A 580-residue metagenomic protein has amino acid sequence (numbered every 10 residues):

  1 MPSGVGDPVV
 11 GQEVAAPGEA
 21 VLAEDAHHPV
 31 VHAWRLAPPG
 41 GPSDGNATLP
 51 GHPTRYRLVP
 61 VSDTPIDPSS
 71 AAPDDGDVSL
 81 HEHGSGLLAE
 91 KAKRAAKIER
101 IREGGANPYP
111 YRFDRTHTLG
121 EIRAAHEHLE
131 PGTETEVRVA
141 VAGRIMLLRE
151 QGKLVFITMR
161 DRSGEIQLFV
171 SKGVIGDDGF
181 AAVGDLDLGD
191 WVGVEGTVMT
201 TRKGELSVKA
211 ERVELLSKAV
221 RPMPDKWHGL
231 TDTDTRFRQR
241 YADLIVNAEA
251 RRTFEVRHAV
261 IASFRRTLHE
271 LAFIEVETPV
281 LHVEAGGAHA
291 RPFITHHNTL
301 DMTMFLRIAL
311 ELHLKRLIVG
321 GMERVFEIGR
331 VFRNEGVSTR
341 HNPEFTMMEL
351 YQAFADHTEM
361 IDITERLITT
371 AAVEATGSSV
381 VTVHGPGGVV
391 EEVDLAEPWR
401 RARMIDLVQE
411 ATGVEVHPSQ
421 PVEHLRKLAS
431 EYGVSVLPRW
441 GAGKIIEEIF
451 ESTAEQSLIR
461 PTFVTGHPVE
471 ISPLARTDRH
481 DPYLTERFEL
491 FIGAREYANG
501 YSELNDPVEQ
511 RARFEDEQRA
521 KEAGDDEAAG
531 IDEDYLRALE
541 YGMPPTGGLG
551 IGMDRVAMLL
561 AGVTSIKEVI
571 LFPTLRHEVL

Functional and structural regions predicted by a protein language model:
S3, S43, S69-S70: Serine residues within intrinsically disordered or low-complexity segments
S3-P8, Q12-E13, E24, H28 (+1 more regions): Residues flanking N-terminal targeting/processing segments that define the start of mature chains
G6, V10, A20, P38-G41: Intrinsic disorder/low-complexity segments
A16, P42, T54: Acidic/negatively charged segments and metal-coordination signatures
A26-P29, P39-P42: Short, composition-biased linear "edge" segments at structural boundaries
P53-L580: Class II aminoacyl-tRNA synthetase catalytic cores and aaRS-like
